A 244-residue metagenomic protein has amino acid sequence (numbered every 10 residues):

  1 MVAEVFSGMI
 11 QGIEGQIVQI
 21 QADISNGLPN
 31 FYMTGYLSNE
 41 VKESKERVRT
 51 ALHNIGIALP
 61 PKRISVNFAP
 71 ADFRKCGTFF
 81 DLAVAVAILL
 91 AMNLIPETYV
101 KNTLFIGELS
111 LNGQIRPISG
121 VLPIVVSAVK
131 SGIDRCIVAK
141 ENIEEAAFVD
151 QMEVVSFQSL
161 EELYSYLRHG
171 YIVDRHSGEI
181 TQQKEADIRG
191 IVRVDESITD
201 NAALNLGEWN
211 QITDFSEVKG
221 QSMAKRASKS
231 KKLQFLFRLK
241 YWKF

Functional and structural regions predicted by a protein language model:
M1-W242: Peripheral, non-AAA+ core regions of ATP-driven protein-machinery
